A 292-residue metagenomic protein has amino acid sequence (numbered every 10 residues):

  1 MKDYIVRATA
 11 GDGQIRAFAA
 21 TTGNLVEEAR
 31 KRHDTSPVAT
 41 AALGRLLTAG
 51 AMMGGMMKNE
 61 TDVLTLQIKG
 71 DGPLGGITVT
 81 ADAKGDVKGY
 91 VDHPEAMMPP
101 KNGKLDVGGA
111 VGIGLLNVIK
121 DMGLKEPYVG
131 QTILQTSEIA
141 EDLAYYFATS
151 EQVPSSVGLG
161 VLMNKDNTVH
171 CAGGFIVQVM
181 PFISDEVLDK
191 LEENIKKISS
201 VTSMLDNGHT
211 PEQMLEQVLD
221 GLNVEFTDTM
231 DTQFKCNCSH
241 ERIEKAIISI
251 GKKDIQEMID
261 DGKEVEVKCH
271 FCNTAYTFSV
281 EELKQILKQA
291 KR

Functional and structural regions predicted by a protein language model:
M1-D228: Interaction interfaces in information-processing and related assembly proteins
S199-R292: Cys/His-clustered metal-coordination modules, chiefly Zn-binding fingers
